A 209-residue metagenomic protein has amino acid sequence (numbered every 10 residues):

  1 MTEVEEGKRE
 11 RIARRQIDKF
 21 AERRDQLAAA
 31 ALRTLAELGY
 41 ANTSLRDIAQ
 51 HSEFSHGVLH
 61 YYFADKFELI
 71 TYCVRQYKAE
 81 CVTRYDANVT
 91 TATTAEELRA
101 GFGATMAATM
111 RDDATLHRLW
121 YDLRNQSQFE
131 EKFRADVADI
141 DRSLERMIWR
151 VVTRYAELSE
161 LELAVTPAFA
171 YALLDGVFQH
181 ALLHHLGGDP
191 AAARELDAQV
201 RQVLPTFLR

Functional and structural regions predicted by a protein language model:
M1-E22: N-terminal intrinsically disordered/low-complexity leader segments
Q26, A30-E68, Y72: Helix-turn-helix
A64-E68, T90-T93, A107, R111-T115 (+6 more regions): Residues in soluble alpha-helical coiled-coils and helical-bundle/repeat scaffolds
Y72-R75, T83-L116, L163, P167-Y171 (+1 more regions): Hydrophobic alpha-helical connector segments
V82, A87, D112-Y121, E131-A156 (+2 more regions): Amphipathic alpha-helical packing segments from all-alpha helical-bundle domains
K132-A138, R154-R209: Hydrophobic/aromatic-rich alpha-helical bundle segments in the mid-to-C-terminal region
